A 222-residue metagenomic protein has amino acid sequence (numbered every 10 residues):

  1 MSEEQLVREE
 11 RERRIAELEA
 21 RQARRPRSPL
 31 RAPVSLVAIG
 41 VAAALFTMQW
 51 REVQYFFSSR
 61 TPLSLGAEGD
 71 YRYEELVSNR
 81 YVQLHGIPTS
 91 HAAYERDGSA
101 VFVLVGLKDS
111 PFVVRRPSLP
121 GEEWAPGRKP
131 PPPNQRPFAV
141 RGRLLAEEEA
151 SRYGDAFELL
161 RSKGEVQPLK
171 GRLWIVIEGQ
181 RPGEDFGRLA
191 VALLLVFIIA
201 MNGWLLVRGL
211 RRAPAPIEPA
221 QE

Functional and structural regions predicted by a protein language model:
M1-R24, R212-E222: Low-complexity, intrinsically disordered extramembrane tails and loops of integral membrane proteins
S2-L6, D109-R115, G183-E184: Short, surface-exposed beta-strand/loop "edge" segments at domain boundaries and coil↔beta transitions
E10-P33, E178-G187: Short, Lys/Arg-rich cytosolic juxtamembrane segment immediately N-terminal
R31-Q49: Hydrophobic membrane-insertion alpha-helices, especially the h-region of bacterial N-terminal signal peptides
Q49-R72: Alpha-helical transmembrane signal-anchor/signal-peptide segments
S64-R141: Membrane-proximal low-complexity regions enriched in glycine and acidic/polar residues
P133-Q180: Extended, hydrophilic extramembrane loops/domains of integral membrane proteins
D185-E222: Juxtamembrane interface at the cytosolic side of transmembrane helices
